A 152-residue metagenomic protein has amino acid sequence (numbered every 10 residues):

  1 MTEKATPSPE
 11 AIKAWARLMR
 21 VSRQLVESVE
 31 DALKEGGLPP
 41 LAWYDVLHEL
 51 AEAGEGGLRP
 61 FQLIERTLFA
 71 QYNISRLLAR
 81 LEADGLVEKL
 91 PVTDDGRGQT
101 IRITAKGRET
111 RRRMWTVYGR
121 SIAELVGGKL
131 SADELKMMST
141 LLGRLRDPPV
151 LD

Functional and structural regions predicted by a protein language model:
M1-G36, K136: N-terminal leader segment of winged-helix/HTH proteins
M1-P9, A132-D152: C-terminal regulatory/oligomerization modules of transcriptional regulators
E10, A14, A42-W43, K106: N-terminal positioning helix adjacent to the helix-turn-helix/winged-helix DNA-binding module
L25, V29-A32, T67, T110-K129 (+1 more regions): Alpha-helical linker/hinge and terminal dimerization helices associated with HTH transcriptional regulators
E27-N73: N-terminal helix-turn-helix DNA-binding core of bacterial DNA-binding proteins
H48, R76, T140: DNA-binding alpha-helical recognition surfaces that contact promoter or target DNA
P60, L78-A79: Short, hydrophobic-biased segments on the C-terminal half of alpha helices that form "recognition helices"
A79-M137: Charged, amphipathic alpha-helical coiled-coil/dimerization segments
